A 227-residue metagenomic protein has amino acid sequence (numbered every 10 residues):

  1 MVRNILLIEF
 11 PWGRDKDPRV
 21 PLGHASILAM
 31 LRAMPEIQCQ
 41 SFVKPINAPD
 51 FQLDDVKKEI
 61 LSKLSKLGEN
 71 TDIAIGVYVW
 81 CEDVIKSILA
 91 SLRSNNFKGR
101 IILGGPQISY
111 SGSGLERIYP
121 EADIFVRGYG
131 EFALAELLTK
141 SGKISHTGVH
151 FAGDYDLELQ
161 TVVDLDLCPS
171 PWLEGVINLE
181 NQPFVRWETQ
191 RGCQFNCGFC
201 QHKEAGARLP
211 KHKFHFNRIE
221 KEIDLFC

Functional and structural regions predicted by a protein language model:
V2-L6, W12-G13, K143-T189: N-terminal [4Fe-4S]-dependent radical SAM core
R3-R14, D72-A74, K98, I102 (+1 more regions): Conserved SAM/AdoMet-binding glycine-rich loop
W12-L22, V77-E82: A short, glycine/small-residue-rich beta-strand->loop->alpha-helix junction that serves as a flexible
R19, P169-C227: Radical SAM [4Fe-4S] cluster-binding motif and immediate context
P21, E82, K86, E131 (+1 more regions): Non-membrane alpha-helical structural segments and their capping/turn regions in soluble enzymes
P21-R32: Short catalytic helix/loop segments, enriched in acidic residues and glycine and frequently bearing histidine
L31, G105, D123, V149 (+3 more regions): Generic structural signal for small/hydrophobic residues in well-ordered secondary structure, especially within
Q40-L159: Glycine-rich beta-alpha loop elements in corrinoid/cobalamin-binding modules across cobalamin-dependent enzymes
